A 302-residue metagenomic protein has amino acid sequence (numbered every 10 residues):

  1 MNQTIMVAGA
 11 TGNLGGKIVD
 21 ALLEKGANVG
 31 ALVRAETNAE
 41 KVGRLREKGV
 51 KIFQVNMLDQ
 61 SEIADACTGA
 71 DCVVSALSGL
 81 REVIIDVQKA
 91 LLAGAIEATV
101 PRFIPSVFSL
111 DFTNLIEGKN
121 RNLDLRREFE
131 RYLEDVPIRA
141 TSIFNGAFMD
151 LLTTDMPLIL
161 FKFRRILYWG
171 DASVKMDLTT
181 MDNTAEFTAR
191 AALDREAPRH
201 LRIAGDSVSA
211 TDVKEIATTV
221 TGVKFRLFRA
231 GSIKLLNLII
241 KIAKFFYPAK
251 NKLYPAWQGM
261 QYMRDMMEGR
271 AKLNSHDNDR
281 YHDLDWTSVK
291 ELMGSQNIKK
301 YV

Functional and structural regions predicted by a protein language model:
N2-R44, L58-S61, D65-A66, L80-D86 (+5 more regions): Oxidoreductase cofactor-interface core, primarily capturing Rossmann-like NAD(P)-dependent enzymes
G49-K51, A140: Short, conserved active-site loop motifs that form the nucleotide-linked donor/cofactor pocket
V55: Cofactor-binding loops of NAD(P)H-dependent oxidoreductases, dominated by short-chain dehydrogenase/reductases
A70: An anion/phosphate-binding loop that grips the pyrophosphate of nucleotide cofactors and donors
V73: Hydrophobic beta-strand segment of the Class I
A76-L77: Glycine-rich, N-terminal phosphate-binding loop of Rossmann-like dinucleotide-binding domains
A90, G94: Short, conserved SAM-binding segment of the class I
S232-V302: A hydrophobic C-terminal alpha-helical subdomain
